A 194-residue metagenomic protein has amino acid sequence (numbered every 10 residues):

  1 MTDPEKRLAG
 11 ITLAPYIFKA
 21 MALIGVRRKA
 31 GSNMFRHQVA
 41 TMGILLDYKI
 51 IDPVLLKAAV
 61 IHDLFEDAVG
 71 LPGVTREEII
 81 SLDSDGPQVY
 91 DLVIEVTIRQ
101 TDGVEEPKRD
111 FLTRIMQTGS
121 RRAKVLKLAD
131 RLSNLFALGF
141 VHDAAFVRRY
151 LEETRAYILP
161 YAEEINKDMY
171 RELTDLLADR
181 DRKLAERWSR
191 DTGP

Functional and structural regions predicted by a protein language model:
M1-P194: Active-site helical microenvironments for divalent-metal-assisted chemistry
